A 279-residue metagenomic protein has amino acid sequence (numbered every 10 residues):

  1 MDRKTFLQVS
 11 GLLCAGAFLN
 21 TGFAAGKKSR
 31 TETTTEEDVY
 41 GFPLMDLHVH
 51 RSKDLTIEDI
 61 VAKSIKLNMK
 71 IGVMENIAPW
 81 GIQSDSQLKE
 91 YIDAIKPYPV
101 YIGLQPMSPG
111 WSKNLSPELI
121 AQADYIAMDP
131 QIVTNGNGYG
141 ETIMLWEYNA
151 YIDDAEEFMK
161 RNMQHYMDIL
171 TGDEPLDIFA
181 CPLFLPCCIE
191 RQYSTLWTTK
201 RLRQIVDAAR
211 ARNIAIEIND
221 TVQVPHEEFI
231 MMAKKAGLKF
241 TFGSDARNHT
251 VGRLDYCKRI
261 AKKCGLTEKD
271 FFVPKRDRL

Functional and structural regions predicted by a protein language model:
M1, T21-Y40: C-terminal segment of N-terminal export signals and the immediately downstream linker at the start of the mature
T5-A25: N-terminal export signals
T33-F42, Y193-L279: Charged catalytic cores and adjacent phosphate/nucleic-acid-binding surfaces used for phosphate/nucleic-acid chemistry
F42-S52, I60-G81, P99-Q105, A127 (+2 more regions): Divalent metal-dependent hydrolysis catalytic cores, especially in the metallo-beta-lactamase
D46-L55, I152, E156-E157: Active-site mouth loops of central-metabolism enzymes
H48-S52, N76-A78, Q105-P109, Q131-V133 (+3 more regions): Active-site beta-loop-alpha junctions enriched in small/polar residues
K63-S64, E118, I169, A209 (+2 more regions): Generic structural signal for hydrophobic
S84-A211, L266: Extended substrate/RNA-proximal surfaces in nucleic-acid metabolism proteins
